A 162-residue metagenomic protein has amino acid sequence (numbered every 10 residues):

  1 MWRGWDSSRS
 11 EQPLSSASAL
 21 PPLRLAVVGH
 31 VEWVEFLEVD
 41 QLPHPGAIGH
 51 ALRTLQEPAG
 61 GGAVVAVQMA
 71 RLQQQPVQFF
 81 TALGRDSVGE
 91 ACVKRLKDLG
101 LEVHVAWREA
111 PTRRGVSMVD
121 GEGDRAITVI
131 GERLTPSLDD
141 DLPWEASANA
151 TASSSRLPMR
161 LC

Functional and structural regions predicted by a protein language model:
W2-F80, A150: Glycine-rich phosphate/adenosyl-contacting loop at the front of the ribokinase-like
L23, T112-R114, D124: Change "...and in nucleic-acid phosphodiester-cleaving endonucleases..." to "...and in nucleic-acid processing enzymes
H30, T81-R85, R108, G121 (+1 more regions): Cofactor-binding loop segments of dinucleotide-utilizing enzymes, especially the Rossmann-like FAD- and NAD(P)+-binding
V34, R85, R160-L161: Glycine-rich nucleotide phosphate-binding loop and flanking beta-alpha elements of Rossmann-like dinucleotide-binding
S87-L99, M118: Active-site-proximal loop->helix
R95-A110: A glycine-rich helix N-cap at a beta->alpha junction
W107, S117-L161: Conserved phosphate-binding/catalytic loop of the ribokinase/pfkB sugar-kinase fold
